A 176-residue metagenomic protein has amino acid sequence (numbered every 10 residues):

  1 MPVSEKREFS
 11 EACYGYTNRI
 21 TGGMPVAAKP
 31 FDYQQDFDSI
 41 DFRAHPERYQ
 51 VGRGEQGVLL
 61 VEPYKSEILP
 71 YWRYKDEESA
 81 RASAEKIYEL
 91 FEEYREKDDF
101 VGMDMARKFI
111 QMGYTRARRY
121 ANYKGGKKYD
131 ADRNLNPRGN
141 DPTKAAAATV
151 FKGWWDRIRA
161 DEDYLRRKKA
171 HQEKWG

Functional and structural regions predicted by a protein language model:
S4-A12: Intrinsically disordered, low-complexity segments enriched in serine/proline and basic residues
Y14, N18, G22-E89, D104-G176: C-terminal-biased regions
